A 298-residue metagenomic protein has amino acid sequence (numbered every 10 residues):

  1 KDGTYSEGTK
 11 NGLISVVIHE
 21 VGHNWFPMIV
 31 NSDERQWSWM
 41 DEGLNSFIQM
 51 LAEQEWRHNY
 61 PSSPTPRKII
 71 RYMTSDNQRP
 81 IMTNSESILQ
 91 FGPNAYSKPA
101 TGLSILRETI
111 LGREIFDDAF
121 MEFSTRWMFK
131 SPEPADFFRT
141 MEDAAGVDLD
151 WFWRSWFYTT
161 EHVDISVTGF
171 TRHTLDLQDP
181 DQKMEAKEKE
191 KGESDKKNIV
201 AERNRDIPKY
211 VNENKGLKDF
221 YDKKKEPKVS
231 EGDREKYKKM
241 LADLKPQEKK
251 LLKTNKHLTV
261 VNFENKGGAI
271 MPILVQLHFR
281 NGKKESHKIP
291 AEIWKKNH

Functional and structural regions predicted by a protein language model:
K1-A242, K250-L252, V261: Hydrophobic alpha-helical and helix-loop surface patches within well-folded domains that function as non-catalytic
T254-K256, G268-I273: Short coil-to-beta strand junction motifs in C2/discoidin
K256-V260, K284: Intrinsic-disorder/low-complexity, polar/charged segments enriched in Ser/Thr/Lys/Arg/Asp/Glu/Gln
N262-G267: Asparagine-centered strand-capping/turn motif at beta-strand->loop junctions
P272-S286: Extended low-complexity, serine/threonine- and proline-enriched intrinsically disordered segments
H278, K296-N297: N-linked glycosylation sequons
E285-K296: Solvent-exposed serine/threonine-rich low-complexity stretches and specific carbohydrate-binding patches
